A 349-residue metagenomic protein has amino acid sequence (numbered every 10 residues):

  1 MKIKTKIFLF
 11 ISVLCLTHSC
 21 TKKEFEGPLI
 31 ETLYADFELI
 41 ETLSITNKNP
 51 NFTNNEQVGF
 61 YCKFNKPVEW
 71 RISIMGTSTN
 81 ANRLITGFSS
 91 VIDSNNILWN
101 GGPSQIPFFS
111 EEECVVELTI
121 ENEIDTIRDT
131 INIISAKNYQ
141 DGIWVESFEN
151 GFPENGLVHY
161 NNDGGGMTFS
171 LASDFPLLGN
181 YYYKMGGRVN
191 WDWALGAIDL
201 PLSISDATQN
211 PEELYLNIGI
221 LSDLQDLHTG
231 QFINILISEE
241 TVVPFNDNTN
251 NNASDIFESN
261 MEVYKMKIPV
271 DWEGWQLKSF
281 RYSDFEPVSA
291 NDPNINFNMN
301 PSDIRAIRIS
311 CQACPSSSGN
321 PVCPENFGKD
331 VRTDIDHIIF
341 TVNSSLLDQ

Functional and structural regions predicted by a protein language model:
K4-F10: Sec-dependent signal peptide recognition, specifically the positively charged N-region followed immediately by
L16-S19: C-terminal motif of bacterial Sec signal peptides marking the signal peptidase cleavage site
T21-V115, E121-V158: Acidic/polar, low-complexity intrinsically disordered N-terminal segments immediately downstream of a Sec signal
I92-I124, A197-A207, K278-M299: Signal that preferentially marks extracellular ectodomain short beta-strand elements of beta-sandwich modules
E113-L118, E213-I218, L277-R332, I338: Extracellular beta-strand ligand-recognition surfaces/modules
Y139, G219-P293, C314-N320, V331 (+1 more regions): Extracellular ligand-binding interfaces
F148, L202-I233, F280, I338: Extra-cytoplasmic beta-strand recognition segments
G166-A197: Short carbohydrate-recognition loop motifs
